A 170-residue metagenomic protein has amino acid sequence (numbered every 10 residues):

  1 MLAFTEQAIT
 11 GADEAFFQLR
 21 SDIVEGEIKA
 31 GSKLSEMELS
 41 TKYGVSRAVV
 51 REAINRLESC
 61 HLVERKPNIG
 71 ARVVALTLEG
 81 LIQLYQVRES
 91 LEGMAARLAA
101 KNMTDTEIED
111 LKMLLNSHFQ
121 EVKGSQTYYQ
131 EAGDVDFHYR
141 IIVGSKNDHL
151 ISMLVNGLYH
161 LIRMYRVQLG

Functional and structural regions predicted by a protein language model:
M1-K101, T106, Y139, V143 (+1 more regions): Short linear motifs at protein or domain termini
K33, V167-G170: Short capping/connector residues at structural and topological boundaries
D105-Q168: Conserved amphipathic alpha-helical segments that form helical-bundle/coiled-coil interaction surfaces
